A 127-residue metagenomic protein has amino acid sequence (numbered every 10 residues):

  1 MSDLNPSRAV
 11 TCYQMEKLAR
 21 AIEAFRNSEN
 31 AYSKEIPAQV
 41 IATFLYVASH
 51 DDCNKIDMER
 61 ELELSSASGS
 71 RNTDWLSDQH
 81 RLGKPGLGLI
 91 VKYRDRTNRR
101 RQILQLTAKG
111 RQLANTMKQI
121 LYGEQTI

Functional and structural regions predicted by a protein language model:
M1-A38: N-terminal leader segment of winged-helix/HTH proteins
N5-P6, A24-S28, R111-I127: Amphipathic alpha-helical dimerization/coiled-coil segments that flank or bridge DNA-binding/regulatory modules
N27-S65: N-terminal helix-turn-helix DNA-binding core of bacterial DNA-binding proteins
F44, I90-R94, Q105: Extended hydrophobic secondary-structure segments that form protein cores and membrane-embedded regions
N72: Residues in the recognition helix of alpha-helical DNA-binding motifs
S77-R94: A short, conserved structural fragment
R96-A114: Basic, amphipathic "hinge/linker" alpha-helix immediately C-terminal to the N-terminal HTH DNA-binding motif
